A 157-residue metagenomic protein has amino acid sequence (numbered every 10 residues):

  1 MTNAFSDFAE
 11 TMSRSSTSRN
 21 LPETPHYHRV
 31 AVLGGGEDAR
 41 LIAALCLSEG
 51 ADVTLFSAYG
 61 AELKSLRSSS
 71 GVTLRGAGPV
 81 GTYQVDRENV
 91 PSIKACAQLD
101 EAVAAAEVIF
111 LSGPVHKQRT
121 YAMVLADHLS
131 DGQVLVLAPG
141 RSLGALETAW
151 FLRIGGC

Functional and structural regions predicted by a protein language model:
A4-H28: A short, basic/flexible loop-to-alpha-helix module at the beginning of a structural domain
R29, D52, V134: Residues at the starts of beta-strands that form the adenosine-phosphate
V30-G34: Conserved N-terminal Rossmann-fold NAD(P)-binding element of oxidoreductases
E37-A39: Hydrophobic/small residue at the entry helix of a nucleotide-binding pocket
A43, L47-S48: Gly/Ala-rich phosphate-binding loop of Rossmann-like dinucleotide-binding domains, activating on the conserved
D52-A105: Conserved N-terminal Rossmann-fold NAD(P) cofactor-binding segment
I109-F110: N-terminal Rossmann-like NAD(P) cofactor-binding module of classical short-chain dehydrogenase/reductase
V115-C157: Rossmann-like NAD(P)(H) cofactor-binding subdomain of soluble oxidoreductases
